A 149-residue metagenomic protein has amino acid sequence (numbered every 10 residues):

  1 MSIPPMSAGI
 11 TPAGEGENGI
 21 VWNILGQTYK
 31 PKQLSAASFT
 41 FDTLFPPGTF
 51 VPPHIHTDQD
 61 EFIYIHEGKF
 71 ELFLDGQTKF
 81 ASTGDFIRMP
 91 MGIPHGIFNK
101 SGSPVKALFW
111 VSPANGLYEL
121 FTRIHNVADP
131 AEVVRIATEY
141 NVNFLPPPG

Functional and structural regions predicted by a protein language model:
M1-F39, R123-G149: A short, N-terminal "cap"/entry segment at the start of jelly-roll beta-barrel domains of the cupin/DSBH fold
T11-E15, G76-P94: Short acidic-glycine-tyrosine-enriched beta hairpin
L25-G26, F41-H56: Conserved short histidine dyad/triad with adjacent acidic residue
P31, T40-L44, F62, T78 (+1 more regions): Conserved hydrophobic/aromatic beta-strand scaffold that supports enzyme active sites
P31-Q33, V51-H56, F98-K100: Short histidine-centered beta-strand/loop micro-motifs that create catalytic or ligand/metal-coordination sites
T49, T57, F70, E119: Hydrophobic small-molecule pocket/channel-lining residues, especially in calycin-type beta-barrels
D58-F70, D75: Glycine- and acidic-residue-biased ligand/ion/polar-headgroup-sensing regions
M91-Y118: Ligand-binding loop in jelly-roll beta-barrel domains
